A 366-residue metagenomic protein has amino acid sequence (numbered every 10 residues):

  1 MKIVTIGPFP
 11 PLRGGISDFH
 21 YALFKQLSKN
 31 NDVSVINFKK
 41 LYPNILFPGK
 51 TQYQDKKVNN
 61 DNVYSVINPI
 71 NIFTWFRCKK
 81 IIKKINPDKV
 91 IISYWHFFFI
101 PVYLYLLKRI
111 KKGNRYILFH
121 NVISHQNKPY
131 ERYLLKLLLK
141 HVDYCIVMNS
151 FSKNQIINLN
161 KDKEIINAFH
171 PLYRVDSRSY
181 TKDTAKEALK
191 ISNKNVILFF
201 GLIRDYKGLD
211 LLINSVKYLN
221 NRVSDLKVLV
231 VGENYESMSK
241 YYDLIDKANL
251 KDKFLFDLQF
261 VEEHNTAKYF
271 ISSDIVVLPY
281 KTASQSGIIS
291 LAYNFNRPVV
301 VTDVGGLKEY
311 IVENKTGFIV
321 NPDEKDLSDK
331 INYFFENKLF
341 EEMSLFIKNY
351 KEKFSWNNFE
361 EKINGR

Functional and structural regions predicted by a protein language model:
F9-R13, Y21, K25-I82, S152-K153 (+2 more regions): N-terminal strand-loop element at the rim of the active site of nucleotide-sugar-dependent glycosyltransferases
K140-S179: Donor nucleotide-sugar binding/catalytic pocket of nucleotide-sugar-dependent glycosyltransferases
I191-K207, I213-V216, L229: Conserved donor-binding/catalytic core segment of Leloir-type glycosyltransferases
Y241-H264: Nucleotide-activated donor-binding/catalytic signature segment of Leloir-type glycosyltransferases, i.e., the conserved
K268-S284, R297: Acidic donor-binding loop of glycosyltransferase active sites
P298-V301, I311: Short hydrophobic beta-strand element within catalytic cores of glycosyltransferases and related nucleotide-activated
E313-N314, F318-K325, I331-K338: Conserved acidic donor-binding segment of nucleotide-sugar-dependent glycosyltransferases
L339-K353: A short, well-ordered alpha-helix in the C-terminal region of glycosyltransferases
